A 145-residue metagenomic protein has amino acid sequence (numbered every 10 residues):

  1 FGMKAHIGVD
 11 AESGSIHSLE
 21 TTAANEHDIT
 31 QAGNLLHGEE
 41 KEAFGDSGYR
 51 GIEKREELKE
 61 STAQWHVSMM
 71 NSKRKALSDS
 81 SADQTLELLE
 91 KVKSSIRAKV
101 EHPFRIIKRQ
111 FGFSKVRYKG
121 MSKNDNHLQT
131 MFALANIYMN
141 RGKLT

Functional and structural regions predicted by a protein language model:
F1-S61, M70, R117, Q129-A135 (+1 more regions): Polybasic low-complexity intrinsically disordered regions
K41-E42, S47-N126: Helix-centered, glycine/charged polyanion-binding patches within enzymatic domains that contact phosphate-containing
L144-T145: A short, flexible helix-boundary coil/loop motif
